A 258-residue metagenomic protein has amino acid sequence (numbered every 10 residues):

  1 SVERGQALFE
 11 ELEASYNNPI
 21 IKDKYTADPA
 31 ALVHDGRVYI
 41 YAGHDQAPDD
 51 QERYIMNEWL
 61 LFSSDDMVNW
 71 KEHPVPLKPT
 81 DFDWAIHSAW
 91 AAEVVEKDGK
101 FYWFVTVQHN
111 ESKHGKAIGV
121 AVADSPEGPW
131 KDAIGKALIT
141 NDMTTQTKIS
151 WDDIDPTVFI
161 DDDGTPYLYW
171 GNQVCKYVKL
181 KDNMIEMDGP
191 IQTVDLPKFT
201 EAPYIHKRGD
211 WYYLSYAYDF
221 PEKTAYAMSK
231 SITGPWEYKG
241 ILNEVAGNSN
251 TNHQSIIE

Functional and structural regions predicted by a protein language model:
S1-E258: Carbohydrate-active catalytic/glycan-binding domains of CAZyme proteins, especially the secreted or lumenal ectodomains
